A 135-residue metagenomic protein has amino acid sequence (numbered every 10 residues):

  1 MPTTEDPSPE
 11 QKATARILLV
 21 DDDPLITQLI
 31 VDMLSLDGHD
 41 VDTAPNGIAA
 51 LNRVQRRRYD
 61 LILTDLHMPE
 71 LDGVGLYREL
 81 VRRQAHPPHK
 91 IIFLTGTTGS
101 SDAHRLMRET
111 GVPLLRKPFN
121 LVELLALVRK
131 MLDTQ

Functional and structural regions predicted by a protein language model:
M1-R16, N120-Q135: Non-catalytic signal-transmission and effector/linker regions of two-component phosphorelay proteins
Q28-L36: Charged docking surfaces used in two-component/phosphorelay signaling
G38-P45, R53: Short hydrophobic/Thr-rich beta-strand motif most characteristic of the beta2 strand and flanking loop of CheY-like
P45-A49, D72-R78: Acidic catalytic/metal-coordinating carboxylates
R57-L63, I91: Active-site beta3 strand of CheY-like receiver
D65, T95: Active-site residues of response regulator receiver
M68: Receiver (REC) domain active-site loop signature in two-component systems and cognate sites in sensor histidine kinases
G75, P88, T97-R116, V122 (+1 more regions): Alpha4 helix (beta4-alpha4-beta5 surface) of REC/receiver domains from two-component response regulators
